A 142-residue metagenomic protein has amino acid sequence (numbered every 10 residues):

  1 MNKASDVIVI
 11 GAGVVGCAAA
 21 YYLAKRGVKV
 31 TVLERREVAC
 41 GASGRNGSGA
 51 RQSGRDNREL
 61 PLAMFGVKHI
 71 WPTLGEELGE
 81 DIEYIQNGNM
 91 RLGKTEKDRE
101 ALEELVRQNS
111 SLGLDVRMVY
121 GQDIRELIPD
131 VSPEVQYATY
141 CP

Functional and structural regions predicted by a protein language model:
M1-N2, Y84: Short, flexible hinge/linker loops that cap or flank conserved catalytic cores
N2-A4, C40-R45, A50: Accessory recognition modules or surfaces
S5-T31: N-terminal Rossmann-like FAD-binding beta1-loop-alpha1 element of flavoenzymes
A24-G44: Glycine-rich FAD pyrophosphate-binding loop
A39, E126-P133: FAD-binding beta-loop-beta segment adjacent to the flavin cofactor pocket
G47-L127: Dinucleotide-binding Rossmann-like beta1-alpha1 core, especially the glycine-rich loop that anchors the ADP
Y137-A138: Structural detector of coil-to-beta-strand junctions
C141-P142: Glycine-rich "substrate-gating" loop/helix at the edge of Rossmann-like oxidoreductase active sites
